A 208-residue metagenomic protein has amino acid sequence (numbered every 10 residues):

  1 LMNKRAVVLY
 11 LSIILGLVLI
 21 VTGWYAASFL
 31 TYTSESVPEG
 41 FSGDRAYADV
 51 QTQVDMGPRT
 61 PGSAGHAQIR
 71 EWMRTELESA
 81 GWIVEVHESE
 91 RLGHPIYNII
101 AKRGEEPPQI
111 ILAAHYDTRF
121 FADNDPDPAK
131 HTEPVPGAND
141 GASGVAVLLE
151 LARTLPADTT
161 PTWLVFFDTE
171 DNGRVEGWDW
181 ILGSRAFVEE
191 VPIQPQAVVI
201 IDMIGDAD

Functional and structural regions predicted by a protein language model:
M2-G16: N-terminal Sec-pathway targeting helices
S12, G16-S28: Hydrophobic alpha-helical membrane-insertion segments, chiefly the h-region of N-terminal signal peptides
Y25-R70, D206: N-terminal capping segment at the start of a domain
S34-G40, V54-G65, V86-E90, H131-A142 (+2 more regions): Second-shell loop/turn segments in exported
T52-E106: A non-catalytic alpha/beta surface segment that caps or lines the substrate-entry region of metallo-dependent hydrolase
T60-P61, E90-L92, E105-P107, Y116-F120 (+2 more regions): Solvent-exposed loop/turn segments at secondary-structure junctions within structured extracellular/periplasmic domains
A114-A146: Active-site histidine-acidic residue metal-binding/catalytic motifs, centered on HxH/HExxH-like signatures
E133-D208: Acidic/histidine-rich catalytic neighborhood of metal-dependent amide-processing enzymes
